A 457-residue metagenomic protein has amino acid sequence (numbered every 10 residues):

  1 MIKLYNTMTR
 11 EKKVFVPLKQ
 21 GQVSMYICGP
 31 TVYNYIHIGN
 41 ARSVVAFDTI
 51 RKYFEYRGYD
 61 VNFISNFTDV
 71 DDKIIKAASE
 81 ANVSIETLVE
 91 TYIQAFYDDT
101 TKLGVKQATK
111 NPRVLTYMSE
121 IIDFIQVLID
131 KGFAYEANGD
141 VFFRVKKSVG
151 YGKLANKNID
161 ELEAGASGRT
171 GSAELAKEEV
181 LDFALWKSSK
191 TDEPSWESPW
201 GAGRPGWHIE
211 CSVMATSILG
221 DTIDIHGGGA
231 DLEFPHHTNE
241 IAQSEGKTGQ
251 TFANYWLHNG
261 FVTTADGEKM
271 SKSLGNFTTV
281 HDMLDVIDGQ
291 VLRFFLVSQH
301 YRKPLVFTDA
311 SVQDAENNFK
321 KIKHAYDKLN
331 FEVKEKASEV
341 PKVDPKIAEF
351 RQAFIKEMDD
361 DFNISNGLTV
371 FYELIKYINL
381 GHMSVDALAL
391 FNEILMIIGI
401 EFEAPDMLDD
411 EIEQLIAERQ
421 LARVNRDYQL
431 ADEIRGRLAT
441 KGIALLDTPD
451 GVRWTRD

Functional and structural regions predicted by a protein language model:
M1-T31, D48, S119-K328: Alpha-helical recognition segments enriched in aromatics with Gly/Pro capping that present substrate-recognition
T9-K12, L18-K106, D447-D450, W454: N-terminal, positively charged nucleic-acid-binding surface of large information/translation enzymes
E55, T101, I129-D130, L257 (+1 more regions): Alpha-helix C-terminal capping/helix-coil junction sites
Y59, F133, I443: Short phosphate-binding/catalytic loops that engage adenosine nucleotides
I64, A108-P112, H226-G228: Short catalytic-loop micro-motif centered on adjacent basic/acidic residues
D98-A134: N-terminal, positively charged, Ser/Thr/Ala/Gly-biased leader segments that form transit/presequence-like amphipathic
E268-M270, N276-D457: Structural preference for alpha-helix termini/caps and helix-kink/transition segments
